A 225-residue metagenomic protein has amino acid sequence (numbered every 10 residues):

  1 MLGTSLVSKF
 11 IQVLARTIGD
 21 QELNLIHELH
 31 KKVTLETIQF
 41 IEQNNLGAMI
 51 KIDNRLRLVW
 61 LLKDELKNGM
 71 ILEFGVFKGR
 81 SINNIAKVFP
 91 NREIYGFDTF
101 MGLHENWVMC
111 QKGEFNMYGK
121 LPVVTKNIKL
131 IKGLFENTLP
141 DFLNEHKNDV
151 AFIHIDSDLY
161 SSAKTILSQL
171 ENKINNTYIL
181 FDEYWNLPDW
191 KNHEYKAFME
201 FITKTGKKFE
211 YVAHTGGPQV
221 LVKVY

Functional and structural regions predicted by a protein language model:
M1-T4: Compositionally biased, charge-rich terminal segments
V7-L72, I82, K87: Class I SAM-dependent methyltransferase Rossmann-like catalytic core, especially the SAM/SAH-binding loop
T37-F40, W60, D64-Y225: S-adenosylmethionine/decaboxylated-SAM
